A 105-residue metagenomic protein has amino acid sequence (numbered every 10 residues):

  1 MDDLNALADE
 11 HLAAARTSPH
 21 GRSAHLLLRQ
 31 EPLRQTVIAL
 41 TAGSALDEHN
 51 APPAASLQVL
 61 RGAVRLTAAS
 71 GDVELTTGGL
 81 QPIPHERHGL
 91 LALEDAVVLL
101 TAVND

Functional and structural regions predicted by a protein language model:
M1-P32, T36, T67: A short, N-terminal "cap"/entry segment at the start of jelly-roll beta-barrel domains of the cupin/DSBH fold
H20-G21, E31-A51, H85: Conserved short histidine dyad/triad with adjacent acidic residue
A45-L46, G62-T67, H88: Short beta-strand segments in beta-sandwich/barrel cores
P53-A69: Glycine- and acidic-residue-biased ligand/ion/polar-headgroup-sensing regions
L60-R61, T76-T77, E94: A cytosolic small-molecule/anion-sensing beta-strand core signal
A69-E86: Short acidic-glycine-tyrosine-enriched beta hairpin
H85-D105: Ligand-binding loop in jelly-roll beta-barrel domains
